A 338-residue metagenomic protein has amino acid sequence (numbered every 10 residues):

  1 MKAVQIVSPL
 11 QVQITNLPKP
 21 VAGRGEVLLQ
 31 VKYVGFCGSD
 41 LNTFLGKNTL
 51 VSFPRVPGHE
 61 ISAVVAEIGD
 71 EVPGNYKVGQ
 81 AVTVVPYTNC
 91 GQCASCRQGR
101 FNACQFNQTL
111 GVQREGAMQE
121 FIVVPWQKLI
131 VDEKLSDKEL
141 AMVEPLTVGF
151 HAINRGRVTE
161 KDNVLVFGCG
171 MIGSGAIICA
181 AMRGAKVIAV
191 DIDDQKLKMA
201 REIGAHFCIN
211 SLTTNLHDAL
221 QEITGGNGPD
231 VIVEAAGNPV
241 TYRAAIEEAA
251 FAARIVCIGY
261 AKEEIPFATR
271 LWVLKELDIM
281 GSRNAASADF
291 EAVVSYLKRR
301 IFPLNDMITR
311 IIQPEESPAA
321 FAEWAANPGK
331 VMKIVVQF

Functional and structural regions predicted by a protein language model:
P18-V34, N48-A94, E133-L135: Glycine-rich beta-strand-centered segment in the early N-terminal region that forms part of a ligand/cofactor-binding
K47, D193, A261, A285: Residues in the short beta-alpha loop(s) of Rossmann-like NAD(P)-binding domains
E60, Q80-A81, S95, F121 (+4 more regions): Residue-level marker of beta-strand positions
C90-F167: NAD(P)H dinucleotide-binding glycine-rich loop of Rossmann-like/cofactor-binding domains, especially the beta1-alpha1
L135-T214, D218: Mid-domain Rossmann-like dinucleotide-binding core that forms the NAD(H)/NADP(H) cofactor-binding site
G156, K198, I203-D278: Glycine-rich cofactor phosphate-binding loops and adjacent beta1-alpha1 units of small-molecule cofactor enzyme domains
R243-E247, S287-F338: C-terminal hydrophobic helical "lid"/dimerization subdomain of Rossmann-like NAD(P)H-dependent oxidoreductases
